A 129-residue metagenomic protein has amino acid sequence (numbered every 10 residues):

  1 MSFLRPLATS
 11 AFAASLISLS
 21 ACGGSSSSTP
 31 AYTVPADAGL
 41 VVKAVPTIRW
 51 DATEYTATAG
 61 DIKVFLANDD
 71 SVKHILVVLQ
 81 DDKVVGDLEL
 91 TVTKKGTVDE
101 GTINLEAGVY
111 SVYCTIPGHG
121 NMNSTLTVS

Functional and structural regions predicted by a protein language model:
M1-A11: Bacterial N-terminal signal peptides that target proteins for export
S18-A21: C-terminal motif of bacterial Sec signal peptides marking the signal peptidase cleavage site
G23-S25: Bacterial signal peptide processing site
T33-T58: N-terminal edge beta-strand
T53-V72, L76, D99-Y113: Beta-strand cores of secreted/periplasmic/IMS beta-sandwich domains, seen most often in copper-related folds
V78-Q80: Conserved aromatic beta-strand anchor motif in extracellular beta-sandwich/beta-rich domains
K83-L90: Surface-exposed loop/edge segments in extracytoplasmic proteins
T93-S129: Extracellular/periplasmic metallocenter environments
